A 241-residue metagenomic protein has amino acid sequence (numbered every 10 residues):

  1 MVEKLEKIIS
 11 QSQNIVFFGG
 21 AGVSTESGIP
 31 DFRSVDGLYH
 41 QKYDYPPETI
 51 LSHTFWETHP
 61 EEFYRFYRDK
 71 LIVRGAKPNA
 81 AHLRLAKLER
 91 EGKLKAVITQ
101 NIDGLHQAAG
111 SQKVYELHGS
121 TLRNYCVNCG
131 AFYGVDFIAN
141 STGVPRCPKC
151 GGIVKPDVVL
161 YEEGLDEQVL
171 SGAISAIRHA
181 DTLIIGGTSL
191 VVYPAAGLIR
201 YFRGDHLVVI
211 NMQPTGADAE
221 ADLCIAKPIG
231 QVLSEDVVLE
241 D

Functional and structural regions predicted by a protein language model:
M1-D241: Conserved catalytic core of sirtuin-type NAD+-dependent deacylases
